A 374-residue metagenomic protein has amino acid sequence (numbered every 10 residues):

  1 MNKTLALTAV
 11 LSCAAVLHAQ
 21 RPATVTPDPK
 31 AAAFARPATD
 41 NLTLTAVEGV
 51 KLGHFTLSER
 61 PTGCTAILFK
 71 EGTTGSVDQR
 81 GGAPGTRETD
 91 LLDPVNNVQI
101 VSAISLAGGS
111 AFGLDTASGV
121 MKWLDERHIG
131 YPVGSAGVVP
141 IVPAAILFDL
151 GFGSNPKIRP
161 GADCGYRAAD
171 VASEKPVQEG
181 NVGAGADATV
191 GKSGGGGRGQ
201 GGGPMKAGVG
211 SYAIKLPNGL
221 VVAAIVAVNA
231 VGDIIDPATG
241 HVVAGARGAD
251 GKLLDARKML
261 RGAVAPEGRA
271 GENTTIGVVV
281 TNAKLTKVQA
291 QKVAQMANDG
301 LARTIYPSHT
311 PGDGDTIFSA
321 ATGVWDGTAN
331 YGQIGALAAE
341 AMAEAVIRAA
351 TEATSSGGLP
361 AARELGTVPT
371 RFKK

Functional and structural regions predicted by a protein language model:
M1-T4: Positively charged n-region of N-terminal signal peptides that target proteins for export
A6-A15: Bacterial N-terminal signal peptides
L17-A19: Boundary at the C-terminal end of the N-terminal hydrophobic targeting segment
R21-A111, D115, E126-K374: A structural signal for small-residue-enriched, beta-sheet-centric alpha/beta enzyme cores and oligomeric scaffold folds
T116-V120: Short Gly/Thr/Asp-enriched flexible loops that form oxyanion-binding sites at enzyme active sites
W123: Active-site catalytic microenvironments for nucleophilic, acid-base chemistry
